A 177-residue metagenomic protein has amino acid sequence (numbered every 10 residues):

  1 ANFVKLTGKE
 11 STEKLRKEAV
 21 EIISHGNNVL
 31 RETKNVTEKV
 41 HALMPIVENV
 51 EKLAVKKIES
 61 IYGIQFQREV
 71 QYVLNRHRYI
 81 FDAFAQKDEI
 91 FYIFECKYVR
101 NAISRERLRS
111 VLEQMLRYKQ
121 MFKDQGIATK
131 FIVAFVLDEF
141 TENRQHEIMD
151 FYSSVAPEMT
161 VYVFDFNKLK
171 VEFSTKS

Functional and structural regions predicted by a protein language model:
A1-N2: Transmembrane alpha-helices and immediately adjacent membrane-cytoplasm interface residues in multi-pass integral
T7-L74: Acidic-basic catalytic patches of nuclease active cores, encompassing PD-(D/E)XK and other metal-cofactor nuclease
E69-Q71, V136, Y162-F166: Conserved beta-strand termini and adjacent loop/short-helix elements that scaffold enzyme active sites in alpha/beta
H77-I80: A short, glycine/Asx- and small/polar-enriched loop/turn that sits immediately N-terminal to a beta-strand
D82-F94: Active-site beta-strand-loop-beta-strand hairpin of nuclease catalytic cores that positions key catalytic residues
F91, C96-T160: Catalytic cores of nucleic-acid endonucleases
A156-V171: Short acidic-hydrophobic, aromatic-tinged amphipathic segments that line or gate anion-handling sites
E172-S177: Short, surface-exposed amphipathic charged segments that create phosphate/polyanion-binding patches used for binding
